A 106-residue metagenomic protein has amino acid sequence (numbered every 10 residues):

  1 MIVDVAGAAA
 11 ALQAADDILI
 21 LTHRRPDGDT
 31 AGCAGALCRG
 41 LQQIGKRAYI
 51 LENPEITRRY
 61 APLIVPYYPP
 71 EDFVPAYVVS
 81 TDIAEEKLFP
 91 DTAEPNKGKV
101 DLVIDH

Functional and structural regions predicted by a protein language model:
M1-H106: Replace "Mg2+/Mn2+-dependent" with "divalent metal-dependent
